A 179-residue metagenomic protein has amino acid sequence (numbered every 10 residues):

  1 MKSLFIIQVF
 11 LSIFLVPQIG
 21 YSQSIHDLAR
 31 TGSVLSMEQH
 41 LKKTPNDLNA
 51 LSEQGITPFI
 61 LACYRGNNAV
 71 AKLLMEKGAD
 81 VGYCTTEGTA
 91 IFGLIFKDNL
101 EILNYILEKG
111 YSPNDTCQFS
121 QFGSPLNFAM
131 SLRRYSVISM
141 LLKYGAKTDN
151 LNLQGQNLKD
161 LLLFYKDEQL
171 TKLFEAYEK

Functional and structural regions predicted by a protein language model:
I7-P17: Bacterial N-terminal signal peptides
G20-D27, K109, Y144-K147, L153-Q156 (+1 more regions): Ankyrin-repeat-protein effector appendages
G20-K43, E53-I56, I60, Y64 (+4 more regions): Intrinsically disordered, low-complexity regulatory segments in ankyrin-centric signaling systems
Q23-D27, A50-P58, C84-I91, T116-L126 (+1 more regions): Ankyrin-repeat boundary/"N-cap" motif
G32-S33, G66, D98, R133 (+1 more regions): Ankyrin-repeat intra-repeat helix-capping/turn positions
S36, A69-V70, E101-I102, S136-V137 (+1 more regions): Conserved ankyrin/ankyrin-like repeat signature
L41-D47, K72-D80, N104-P113, S139-K147 (+1 more regions): Ankyrin repeat domain, specifically the short helix-to-loop turn at the C-terminus of the second helix of each repeat
